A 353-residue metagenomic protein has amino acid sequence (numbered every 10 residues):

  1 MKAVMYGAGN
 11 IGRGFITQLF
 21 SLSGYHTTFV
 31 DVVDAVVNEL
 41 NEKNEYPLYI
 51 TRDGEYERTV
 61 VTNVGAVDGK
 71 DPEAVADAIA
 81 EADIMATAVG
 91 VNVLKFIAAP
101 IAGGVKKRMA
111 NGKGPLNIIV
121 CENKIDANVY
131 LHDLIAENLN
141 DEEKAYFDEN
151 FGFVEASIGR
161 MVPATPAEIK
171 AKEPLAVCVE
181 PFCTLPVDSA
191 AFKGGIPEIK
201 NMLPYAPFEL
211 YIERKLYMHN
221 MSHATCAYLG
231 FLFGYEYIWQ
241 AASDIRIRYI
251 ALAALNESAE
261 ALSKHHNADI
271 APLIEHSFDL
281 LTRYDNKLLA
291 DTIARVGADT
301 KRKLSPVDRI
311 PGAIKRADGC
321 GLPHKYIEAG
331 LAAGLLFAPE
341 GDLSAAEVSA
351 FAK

Functional and structural regions predicted by a protein language model:
M1-V4, N10-I11, I16-K353: Substrate/ligand-engaging "lid" and interaction regions
